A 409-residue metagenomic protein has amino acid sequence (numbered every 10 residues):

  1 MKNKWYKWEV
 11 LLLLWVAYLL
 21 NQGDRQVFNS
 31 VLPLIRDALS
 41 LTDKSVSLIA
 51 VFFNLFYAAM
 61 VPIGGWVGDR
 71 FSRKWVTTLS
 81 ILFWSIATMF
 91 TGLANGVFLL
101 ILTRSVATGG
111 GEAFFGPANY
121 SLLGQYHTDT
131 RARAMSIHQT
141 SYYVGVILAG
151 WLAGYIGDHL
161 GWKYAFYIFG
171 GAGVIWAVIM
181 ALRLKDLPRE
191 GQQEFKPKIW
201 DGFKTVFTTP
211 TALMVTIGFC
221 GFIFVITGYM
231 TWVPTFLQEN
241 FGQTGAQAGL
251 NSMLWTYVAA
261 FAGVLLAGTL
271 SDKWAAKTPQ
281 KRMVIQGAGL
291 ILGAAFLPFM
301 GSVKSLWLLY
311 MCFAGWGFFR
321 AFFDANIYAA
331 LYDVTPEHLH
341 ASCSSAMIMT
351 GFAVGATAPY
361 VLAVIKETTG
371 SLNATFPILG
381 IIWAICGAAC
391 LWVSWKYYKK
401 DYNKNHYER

Functional and structural regions predicted by a protein language model:
M1-K4, L187-T216, N240: Juxtamembrane intracellular "pre-TM" segments in multi-pass secondary transporters
F28-N29, P210-V264, D324, Y328: Extracytoplasmic gate region of multi-pass secondary transporters
S40, S72, L93-L99, T128 (+1 more regions): Helix-breaking motifs and short loop linkers at transmembrane-helix boundaries and internal kinks in secondary membrane
A59-V97: Conserved MFS/SLC helix-loop-helix module at the cytosolic interface between two early adjacent transmembrane helices
W75-M89, R282-L297: Structural signature of the two symmetry-related core transmembrane helices
A87, F98-A113, W307-F322: Hydrophobic core of transmembrane alpha-helices in multi-pass small-molecule transporters, especially MFS/SLC-type
T103-Y142: Cytoplasmic helix-loop-helix junction between adjacent transmembrane helices in 12-TM secondary transporters
H138-L182: Helix-loop-helix hairpin linking two adjacent transmembrane segments in secondary transporters
